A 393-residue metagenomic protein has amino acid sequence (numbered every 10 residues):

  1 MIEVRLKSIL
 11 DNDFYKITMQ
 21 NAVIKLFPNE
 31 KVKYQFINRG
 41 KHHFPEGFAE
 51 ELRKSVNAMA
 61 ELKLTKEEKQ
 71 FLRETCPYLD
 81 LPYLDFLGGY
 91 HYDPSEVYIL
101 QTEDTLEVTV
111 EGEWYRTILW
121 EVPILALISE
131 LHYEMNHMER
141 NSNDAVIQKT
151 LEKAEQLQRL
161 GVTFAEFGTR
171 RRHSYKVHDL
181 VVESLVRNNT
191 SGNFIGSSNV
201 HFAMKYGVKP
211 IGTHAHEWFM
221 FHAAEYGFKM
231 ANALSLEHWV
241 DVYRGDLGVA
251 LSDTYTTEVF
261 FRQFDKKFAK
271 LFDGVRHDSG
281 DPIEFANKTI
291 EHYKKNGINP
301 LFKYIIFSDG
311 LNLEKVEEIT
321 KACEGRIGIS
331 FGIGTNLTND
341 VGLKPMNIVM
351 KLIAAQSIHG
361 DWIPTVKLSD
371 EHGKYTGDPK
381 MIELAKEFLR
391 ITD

Functional and structural regions predicted by a protein language model:
M1-A231, S235, V240-D241, K351-D393: Ordered alpha/beta subdomains of enzyme catalytic regions
I2-E3, Y206, I211-D393: Glycine-rich phosphate/ribose-binding loops and adjacent secondary-structure elements that form binding surfaces
